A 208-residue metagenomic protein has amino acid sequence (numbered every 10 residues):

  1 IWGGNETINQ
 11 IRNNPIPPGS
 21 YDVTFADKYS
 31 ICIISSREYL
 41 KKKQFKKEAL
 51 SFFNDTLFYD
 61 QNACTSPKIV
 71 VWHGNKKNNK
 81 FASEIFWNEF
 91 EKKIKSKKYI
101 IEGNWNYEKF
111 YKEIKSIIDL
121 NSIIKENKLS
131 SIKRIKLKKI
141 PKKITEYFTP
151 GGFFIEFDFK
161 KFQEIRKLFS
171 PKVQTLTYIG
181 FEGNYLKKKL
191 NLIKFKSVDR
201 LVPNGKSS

Functional and structural regions predicted by a protein language model:
I1-I69, G74-K76, G205: Conserved NAD(P)+-binding/catalytic subdomain of aldehyde/semialdehyde dehydrogenases
Y59-T177, Y185-S208: NAD(P)-dependent aldehyde/semialdehyde dehydrogenase
